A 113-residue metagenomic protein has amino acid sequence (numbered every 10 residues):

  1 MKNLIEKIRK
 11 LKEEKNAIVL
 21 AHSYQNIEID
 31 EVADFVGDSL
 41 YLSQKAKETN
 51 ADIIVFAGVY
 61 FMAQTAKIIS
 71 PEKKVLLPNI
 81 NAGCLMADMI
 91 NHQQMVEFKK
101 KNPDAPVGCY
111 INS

Functional and structural regions predicted by a protein language model:
M1-S113: Active-site loop-to-helix "anion-binding N-cap" substructures in soluble metabolic enzymes
